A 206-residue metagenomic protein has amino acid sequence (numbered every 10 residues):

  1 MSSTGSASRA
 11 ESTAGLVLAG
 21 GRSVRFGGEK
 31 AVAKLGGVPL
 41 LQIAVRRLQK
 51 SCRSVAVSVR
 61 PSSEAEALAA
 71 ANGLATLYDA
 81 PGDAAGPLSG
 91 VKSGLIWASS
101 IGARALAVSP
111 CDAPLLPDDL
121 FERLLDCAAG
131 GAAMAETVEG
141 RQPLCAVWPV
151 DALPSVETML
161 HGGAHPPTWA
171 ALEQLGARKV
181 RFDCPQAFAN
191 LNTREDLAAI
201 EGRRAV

Functional and structural regions predicted by a protein language model:
M1-S2, V206: Short intrinsically disordered terminal tails
S2-S8: A short, basic/flexible loop-to-alpha-helix module at the beginning of a structural domain
S8-H165, E173-A187, R194-E195, A199-A205: Nucleotide and nucleotide-moiety/phosphate-recognizing core
